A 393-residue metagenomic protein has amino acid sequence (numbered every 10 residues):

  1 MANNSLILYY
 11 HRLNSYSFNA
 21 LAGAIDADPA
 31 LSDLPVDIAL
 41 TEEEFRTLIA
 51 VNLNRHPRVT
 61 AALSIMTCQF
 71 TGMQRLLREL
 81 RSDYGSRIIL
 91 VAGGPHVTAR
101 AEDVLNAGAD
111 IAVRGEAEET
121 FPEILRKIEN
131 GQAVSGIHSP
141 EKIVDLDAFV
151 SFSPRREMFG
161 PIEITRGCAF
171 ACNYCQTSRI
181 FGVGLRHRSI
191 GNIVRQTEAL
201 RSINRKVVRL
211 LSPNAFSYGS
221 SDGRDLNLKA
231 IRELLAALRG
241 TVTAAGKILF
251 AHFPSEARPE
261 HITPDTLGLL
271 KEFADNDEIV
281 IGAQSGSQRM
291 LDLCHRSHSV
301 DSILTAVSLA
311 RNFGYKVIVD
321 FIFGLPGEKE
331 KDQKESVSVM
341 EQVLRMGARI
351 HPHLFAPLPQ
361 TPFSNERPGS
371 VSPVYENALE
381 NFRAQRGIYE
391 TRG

Functional and structural regions predicted by a protein language model:
A2-L8, A27-L31, F45-R58, R87 (+1 more regions): Radical SAM enzyme core and accessory elements
L6-L8, A199-V317, F323-E328: Conserved SAM/AdoMet-binding glycine-rich loop
Y10-A30: Short, charged N-terminal beta->alpha structural module
N19-A20, E157-N192: Canonical Radical SAM [4Fe-4S] cluster-binding loop centered on the CxxxCxxC motif and its immediate flanking residues
P35-L146: Glycine-rich beta-alpha loop elements in corrinoid/cobalamin-binding modules across cobalamin-dependent enzymes
A101-A107, D265-T266, P326-E341: Catalytic cores of alpha/beta
C168, I193, I281, I350: Conserved, mostly hydrophobic/aromatic
V207-G223, Q288-C294, F323-K331, G347-G393: Flexible glycine/acidic-rich beta-alpha junction loops that bind and position SAM and/or redox cofactors in anaerobic
